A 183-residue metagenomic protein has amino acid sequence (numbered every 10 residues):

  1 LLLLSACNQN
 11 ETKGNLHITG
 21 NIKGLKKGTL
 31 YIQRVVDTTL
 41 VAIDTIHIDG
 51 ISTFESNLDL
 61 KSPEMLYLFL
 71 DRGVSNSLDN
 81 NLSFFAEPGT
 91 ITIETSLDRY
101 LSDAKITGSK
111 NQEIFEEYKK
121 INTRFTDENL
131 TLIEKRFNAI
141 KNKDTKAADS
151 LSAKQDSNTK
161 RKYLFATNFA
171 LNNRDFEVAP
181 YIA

Functional and structural regions predicted by a protein language model:
L1-C7: Sec-dependent bacterial lipoprotein signal peptides
C7-A153: A non-transmembrane, solvent-exposed segment enriched in polar/low-complexity residues
S150, F165, Y181-I182: A general alpha-helix detector
D156-R174: Amphipathic alpha-helical coiled-coil segments
R174, A179-A183: Alpha-helical protein-protein interaction scaffolds
